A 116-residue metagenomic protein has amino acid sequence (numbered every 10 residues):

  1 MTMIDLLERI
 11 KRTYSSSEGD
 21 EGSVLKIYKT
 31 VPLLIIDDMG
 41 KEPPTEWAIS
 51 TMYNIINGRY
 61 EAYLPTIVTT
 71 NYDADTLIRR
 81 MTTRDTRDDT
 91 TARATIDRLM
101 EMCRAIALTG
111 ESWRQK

Functional and structural regions predicted by a protein language model:
M1-P32, P43-E46, S50: Short glycine-rich substrate-engagement loop in P-loop NTPases that contacts/grips substrate
E8, R12-T13, K41-K116: Replace "adjacent to P-loop NTPase cores in ATP/GTP-dependent enzymes" with "adjacent to NTP-binding cores
